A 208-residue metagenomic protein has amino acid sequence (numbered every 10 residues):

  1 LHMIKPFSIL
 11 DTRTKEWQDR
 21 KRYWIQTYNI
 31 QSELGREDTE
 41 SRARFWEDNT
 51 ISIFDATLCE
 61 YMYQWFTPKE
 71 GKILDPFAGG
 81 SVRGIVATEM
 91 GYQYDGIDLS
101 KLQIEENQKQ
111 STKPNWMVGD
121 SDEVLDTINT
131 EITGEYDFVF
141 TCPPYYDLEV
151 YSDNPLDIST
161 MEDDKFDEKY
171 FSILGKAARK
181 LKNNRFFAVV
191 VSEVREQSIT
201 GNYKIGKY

Functional and structural regions predicted by a protein language model:
L1-Y208: Class I S-adenosyl-L-methionine-dependent methyltransferase catalytic core
